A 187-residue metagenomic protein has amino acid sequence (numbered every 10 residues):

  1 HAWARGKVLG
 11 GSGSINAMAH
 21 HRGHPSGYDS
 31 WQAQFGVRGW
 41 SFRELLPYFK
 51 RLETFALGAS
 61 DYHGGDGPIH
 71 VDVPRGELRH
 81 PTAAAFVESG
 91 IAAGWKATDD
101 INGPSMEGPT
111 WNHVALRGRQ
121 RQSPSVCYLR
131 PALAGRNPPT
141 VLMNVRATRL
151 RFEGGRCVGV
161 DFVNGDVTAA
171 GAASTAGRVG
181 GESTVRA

Functional and structural regions predicted by a protein language model:
H1-R51, D161: N-terminal glycine-rich phosphate/pyrophosphate-binding loop and immediately adjacent elements
W3, V71-V73, F162, A187: Hydrophobic residues in beta-strands and at strand termini
R5-K7, D61, S89, P131 (+2 more regions): A general structural signal for short secondary-structure junctions and capping/turn motifs
G6, A17-M18, D100-N102, M143-R146 (+1 more regions): Active-site-proximal beta-strand/loop segments in catalytic clefts of secreted hydrolases
Q34-C157: Conserved redox-cofactor binding core of oxidoreductases
R149-R186: Conserved beta-strand-loop-beta-strand element in the redox core of flavoprotein oxidoreductases
